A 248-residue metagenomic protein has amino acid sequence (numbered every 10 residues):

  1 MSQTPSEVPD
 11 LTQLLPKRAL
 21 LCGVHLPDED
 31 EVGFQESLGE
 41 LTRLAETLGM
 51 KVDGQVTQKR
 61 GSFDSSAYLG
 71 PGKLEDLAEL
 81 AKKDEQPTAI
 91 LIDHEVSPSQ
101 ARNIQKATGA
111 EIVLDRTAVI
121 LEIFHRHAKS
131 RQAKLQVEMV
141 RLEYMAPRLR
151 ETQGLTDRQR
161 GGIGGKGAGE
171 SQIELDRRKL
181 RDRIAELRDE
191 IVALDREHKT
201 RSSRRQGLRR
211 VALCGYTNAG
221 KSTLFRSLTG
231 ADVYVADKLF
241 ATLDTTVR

Functional and structural regions predicted by a protein language model:
M1-I120: N-terminal accessory targeting/assembly segments
S2-A19, E29-D30, I92, T152-R248: Conserved G1/Walker A P-loop phosphate-binding module
D28-G33, F63-A67, H127-A133, S171-Q172 (+1 more regions): Flexible beta-alpha connector loops of hexameric P-loop NTPases
A118-V137: Short alpha-helix plus adjacent loop in nuclease-associated cores
K129, Q136, V140-E143, E174-A185: Short amphipathic alpha-helical segments with heptad-repeat character
M139, E143-T156: A charged, well-structured terminal subsegment
